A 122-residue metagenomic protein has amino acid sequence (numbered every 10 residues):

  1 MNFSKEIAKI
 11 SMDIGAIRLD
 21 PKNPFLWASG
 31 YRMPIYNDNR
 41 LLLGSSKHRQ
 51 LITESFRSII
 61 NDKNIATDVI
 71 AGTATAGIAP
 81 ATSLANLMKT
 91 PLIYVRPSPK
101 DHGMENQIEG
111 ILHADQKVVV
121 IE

Functional and structural regions predicted by a protein language model:
M1-I65: Active-site-facing substrate-recognition patch
G30, I70, L92: Conserved hydrophobic/aromatic pocket- or pore-lining residues that grip, position, or stack substrates in active sites
D38-R40, T73-A74, R96-S98: Fold-independent oxyanion-binding glycine-rich loops and adjacent beta-strand/coil segments at enzyme active sites
I65-A74: Short glycine-rich phosphate-binding loop at a beta-alpha junction
A76-I78: Conserved coil-to-alpha-helix start sites within the AMP-binding
A81-E122: Short, glycine/charge-rich flexible loops or terminal/linker lids adjacent to PRPP-binding catalytic cores
